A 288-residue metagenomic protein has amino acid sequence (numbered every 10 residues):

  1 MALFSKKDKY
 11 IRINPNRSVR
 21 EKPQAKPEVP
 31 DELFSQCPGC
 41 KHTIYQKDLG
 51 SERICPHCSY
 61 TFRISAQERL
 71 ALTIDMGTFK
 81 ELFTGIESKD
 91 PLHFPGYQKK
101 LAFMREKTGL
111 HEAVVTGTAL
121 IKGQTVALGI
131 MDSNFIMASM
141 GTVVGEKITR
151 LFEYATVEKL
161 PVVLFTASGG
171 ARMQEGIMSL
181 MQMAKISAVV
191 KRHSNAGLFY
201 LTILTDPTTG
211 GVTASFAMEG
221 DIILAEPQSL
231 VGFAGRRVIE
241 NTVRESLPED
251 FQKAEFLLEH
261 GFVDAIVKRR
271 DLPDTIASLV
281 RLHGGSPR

Functional and structural regions predicted by a protein language model:
M1-A25: N-terminal alpha-helical interaction blocks
E21-E28, G39-Q46: Short, intrinsically disordered, charge-biased short linear motifs at domain edges
F34, E52: Residues immediately within or flanking Cys/His clusters that coordinate Zn2+ in small zinc-binding modules
C37-C40, C55-C58: Short cysteine-rich clusters marking metal-coordination/redox-active sites
Q46-G50, R63-R69: Short Cys/His-rich "knuckle" micro-motifs
A71-T125, M131-I136: Extended interfacial segments that mediate partner engagement and assembly in macromolecular machines
V115-S194, L201: Cleft-lining beta-strand/loop regions that shape enzyme active-site pockets
G169-R288: Conserved catalytic cores of soluble enzyme domains, especially glycine-rich substrate-binding beta-alpha loops
